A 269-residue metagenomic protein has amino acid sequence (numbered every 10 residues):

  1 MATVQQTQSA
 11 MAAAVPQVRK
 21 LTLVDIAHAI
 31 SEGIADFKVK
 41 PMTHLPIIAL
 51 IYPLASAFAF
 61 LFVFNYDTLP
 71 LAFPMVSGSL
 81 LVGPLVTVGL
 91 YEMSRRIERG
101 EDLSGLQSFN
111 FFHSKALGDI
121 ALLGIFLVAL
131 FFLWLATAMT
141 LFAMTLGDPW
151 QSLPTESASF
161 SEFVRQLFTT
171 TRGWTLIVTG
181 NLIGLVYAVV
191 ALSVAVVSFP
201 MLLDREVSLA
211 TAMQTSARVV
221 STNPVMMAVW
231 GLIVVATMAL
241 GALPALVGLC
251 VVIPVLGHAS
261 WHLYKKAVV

Functional and structural regions predicted by a protein language model:
M1-V269: Hydrophobic alpha-helical membrane segments
